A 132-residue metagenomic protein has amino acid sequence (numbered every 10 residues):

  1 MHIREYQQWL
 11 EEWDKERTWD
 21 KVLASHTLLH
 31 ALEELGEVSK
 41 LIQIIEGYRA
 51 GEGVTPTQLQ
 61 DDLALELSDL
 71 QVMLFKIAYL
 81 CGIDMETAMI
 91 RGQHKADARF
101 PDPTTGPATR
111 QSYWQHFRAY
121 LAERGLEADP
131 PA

Functional and structural regions predicted by a protein language model:
M1-L67, Q71-A132: Flexible "arm" and connector segments at domain edges
